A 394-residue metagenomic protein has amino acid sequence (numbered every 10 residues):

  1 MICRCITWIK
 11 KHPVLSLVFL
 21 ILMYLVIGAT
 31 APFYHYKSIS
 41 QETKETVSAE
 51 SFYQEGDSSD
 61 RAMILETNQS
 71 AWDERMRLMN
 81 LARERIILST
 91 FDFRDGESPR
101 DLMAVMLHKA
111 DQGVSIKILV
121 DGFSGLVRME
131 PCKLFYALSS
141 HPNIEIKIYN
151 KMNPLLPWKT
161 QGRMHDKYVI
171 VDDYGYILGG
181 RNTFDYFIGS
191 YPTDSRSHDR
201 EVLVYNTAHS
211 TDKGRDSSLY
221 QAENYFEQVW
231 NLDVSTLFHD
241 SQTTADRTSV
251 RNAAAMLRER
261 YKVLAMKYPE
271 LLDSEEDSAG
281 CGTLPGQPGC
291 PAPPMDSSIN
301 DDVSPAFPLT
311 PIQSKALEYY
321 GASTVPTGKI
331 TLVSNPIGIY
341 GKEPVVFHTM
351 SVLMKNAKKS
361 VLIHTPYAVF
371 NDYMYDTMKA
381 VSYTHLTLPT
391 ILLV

Functional and structural regions predicted by a protein language model:
I2-I144, P154-H165, V171, G175-L386: Charged, low-complexity intrinsically disordered terminal segments
K147: Short, internal strand/loop/helix patches that form the active-site neighborhood or redox-interaction surface
K151: Short loop/turn segments at beta-alpha junctions that line or gate ligand-sensing/allosteric surfaces
H385-V394: Single conserved hydrophobic/aromatic residue that forms the stacking wall/gate of nucleotide- or nucleobase-binding
